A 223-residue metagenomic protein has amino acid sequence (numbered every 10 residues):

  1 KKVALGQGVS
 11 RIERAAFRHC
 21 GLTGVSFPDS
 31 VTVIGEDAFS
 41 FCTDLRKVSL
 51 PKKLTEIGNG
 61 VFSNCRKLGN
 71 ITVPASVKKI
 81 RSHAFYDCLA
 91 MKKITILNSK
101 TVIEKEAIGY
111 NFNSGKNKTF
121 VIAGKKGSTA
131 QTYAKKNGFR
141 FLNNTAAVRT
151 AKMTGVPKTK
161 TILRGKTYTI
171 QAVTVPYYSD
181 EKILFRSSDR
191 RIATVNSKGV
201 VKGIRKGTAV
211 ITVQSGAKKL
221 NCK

Functional and structural regions predicted by a protein language model:
K1-R11, C20-V33, T43-E56, R66-K79 (+5 more regions): Structural signature of tandem-repeat unit edges
A4-G6, E13, L22, V33-G35 (+12 more regions): Intrinsically disordered, low-complexity segments enriched in small/polar residues
E13-A16, G35-A38, G58-V61, R81-A84 (+1 more regions): Consensus positions within tandem repeat domains that build extended binding/scaffold surfaces
P51, A146-K223: Extracytoplasmic soluble-region selector
I103-K105, K198: A generic local structural motif
E106-N113: Small/polar residue-rich beta-strand/coil "junction" motifs that cap repeat-based extracellular fibers
K135-G138: Short, structured coil segments at secondary-structure junctions
